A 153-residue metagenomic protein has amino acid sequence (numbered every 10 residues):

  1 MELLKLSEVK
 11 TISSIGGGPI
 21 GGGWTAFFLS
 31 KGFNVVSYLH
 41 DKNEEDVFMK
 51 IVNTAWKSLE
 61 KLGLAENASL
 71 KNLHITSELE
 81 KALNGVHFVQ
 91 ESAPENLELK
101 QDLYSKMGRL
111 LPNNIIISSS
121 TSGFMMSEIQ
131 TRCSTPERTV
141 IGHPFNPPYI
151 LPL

Functional and structural regions predicted by a protein language model:
M1-S58, L62: NAD(P)+-binding Rossmann beta1-loop-alpha1 motif at the extreme N-terminus of oxidoreductases
S7-K10, K71, S77, N84 (+1 more regions): Structured loop/turn residues at beta-strand edges in well-structured enzyme cores
A26-L29, L83, G108, Q130: A structural alpha-helix within SAM-dependent methyltransferase catalytic domains
L29-S30, A82, P147-L151: Short, flexible turn/loop "capping" segments at secondary-structure junctions
V36-Y38, Q90, V140-G142: Hydrophobic/aromatic beta-strand patches that form the interior of the parallel beta-sheet core in alpha/beta enzyme
H40-V47, S58-I116, F124: Rossmann-like NAD(P)-binding element
S119-L153: Rossmann-fold dinucleotide-binding core
